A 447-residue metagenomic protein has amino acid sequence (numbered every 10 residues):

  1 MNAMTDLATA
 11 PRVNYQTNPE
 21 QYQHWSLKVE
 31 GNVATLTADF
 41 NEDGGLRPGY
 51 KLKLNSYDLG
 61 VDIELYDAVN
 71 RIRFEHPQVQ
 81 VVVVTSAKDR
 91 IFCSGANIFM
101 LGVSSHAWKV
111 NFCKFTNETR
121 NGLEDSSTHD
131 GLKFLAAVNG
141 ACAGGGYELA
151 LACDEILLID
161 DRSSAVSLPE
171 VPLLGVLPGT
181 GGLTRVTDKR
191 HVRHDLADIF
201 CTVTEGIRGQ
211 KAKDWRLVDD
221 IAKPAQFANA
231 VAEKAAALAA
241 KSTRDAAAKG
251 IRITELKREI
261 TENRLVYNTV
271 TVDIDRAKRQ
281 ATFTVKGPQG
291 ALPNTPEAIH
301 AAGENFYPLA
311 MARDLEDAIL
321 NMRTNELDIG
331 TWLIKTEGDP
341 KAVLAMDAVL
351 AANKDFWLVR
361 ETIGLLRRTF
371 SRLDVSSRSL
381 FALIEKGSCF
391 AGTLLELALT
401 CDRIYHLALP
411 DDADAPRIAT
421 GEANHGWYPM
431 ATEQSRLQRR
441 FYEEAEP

Functional and structural regions predicted by a protein language model:
M1-G45, E148-A152, H191-G303, Y307 (+7 more regions): Amphipathic alpha-helical segments at domain termini/boundaries
N2, A107-A246, D355, V359-P447: Conserved catalytic cores of soluble enzyme domains, especially glycine-rich substrate-binding beta-alpha loops
N2-Q16, K53-L65, K133, L158-I159 (+5 more regions): Charged, low-complexity, helix/coiled-coil-prone segments
M4-R12, E20-Y22, P48-N55, D62-E64 (+4 more regions): Extended N-terminal export/anchoring regions of large proteins
Q23, N55-D58, C93, F99-G102 (+7 more regions): Generic, ordered loop/turn and secondary-structure boundary motif
G31-A38, D58-A107, N117-A137, I159-S163 (+4 more regions): A structural preference for short, pocket-lining loop segments at secondary-structure junctions
A34, A38-P48, Y57, V61 (+12 more regions): Small-residue-centered hinge/linker elements
K51-L52, N97-S105, C153-D154, D219 (+3 more regions): Short secondary-structure boundary/capping segments
